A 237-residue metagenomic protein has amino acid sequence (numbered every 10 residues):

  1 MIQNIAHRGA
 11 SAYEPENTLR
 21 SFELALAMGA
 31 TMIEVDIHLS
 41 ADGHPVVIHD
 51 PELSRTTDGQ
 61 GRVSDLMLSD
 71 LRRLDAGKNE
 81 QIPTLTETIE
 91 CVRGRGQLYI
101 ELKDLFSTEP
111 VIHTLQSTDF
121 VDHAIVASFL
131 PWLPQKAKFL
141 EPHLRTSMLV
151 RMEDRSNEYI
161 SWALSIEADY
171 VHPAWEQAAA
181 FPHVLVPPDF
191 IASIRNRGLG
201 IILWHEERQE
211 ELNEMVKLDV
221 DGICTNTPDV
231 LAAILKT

Functional and structural regions predicted by a protein language model:
M1-T237: Phosphate-group recognition and catalysis centered on beta-loop-alpha active-site segments
